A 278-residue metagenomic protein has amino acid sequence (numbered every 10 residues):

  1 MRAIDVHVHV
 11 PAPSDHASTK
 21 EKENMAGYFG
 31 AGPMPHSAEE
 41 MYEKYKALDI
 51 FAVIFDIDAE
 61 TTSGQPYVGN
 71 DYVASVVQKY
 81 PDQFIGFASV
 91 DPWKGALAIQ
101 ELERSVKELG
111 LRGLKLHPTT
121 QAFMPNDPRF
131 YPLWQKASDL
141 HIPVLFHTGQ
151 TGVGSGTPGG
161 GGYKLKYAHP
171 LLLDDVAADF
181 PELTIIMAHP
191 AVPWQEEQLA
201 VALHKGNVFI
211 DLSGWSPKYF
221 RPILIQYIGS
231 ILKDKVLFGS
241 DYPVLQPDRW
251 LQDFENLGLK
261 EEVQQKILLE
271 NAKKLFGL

Functional and structural regions predicted by a protein language model:
M1-H9, P13-F51, Q100, R104 (+2 more regions): Mid-to-C-terminal alpha-helical segments outside catalytic/metal-binding sites
H7, V73, G86, S105 (+7 more regions): Conserved, mostly hydrophobic/aromatic
V8-V10, D56-I57, A88-P92, K115-P118 (+4 more regions): A cross-domain feature marking catalytic cores of carbohydrate-active enzymes and several ubiquitous metabolic/repair
P11-S14, A59-T62, P92-A96, Q150-G154 (+3 more regions): Active-site environment of divalent metal-dependent phosphoester hydrolases
T19, R112-G113, N126-L237: Catalytic pocket-lining loop regions of alpha/beta-barrel enzymes, especially the amidohydrolase/enolase/GH5 lineages
M34-M41, V68-A74, Q100, P170-L173 (+2 more regions): Alpha-helical scaffolding within the catalytic cores of extracellular/periplasmic polymer-degrading hydrolases
K44-F51, K79-Q83, L140, D175-T184: A structural motif corresponding to the C-terminal end of an alpha-helix and its immediate exit/capping segment
F51, A59-S155, K164, K218: Active-site gating/metal-coordination segments in enzymes
